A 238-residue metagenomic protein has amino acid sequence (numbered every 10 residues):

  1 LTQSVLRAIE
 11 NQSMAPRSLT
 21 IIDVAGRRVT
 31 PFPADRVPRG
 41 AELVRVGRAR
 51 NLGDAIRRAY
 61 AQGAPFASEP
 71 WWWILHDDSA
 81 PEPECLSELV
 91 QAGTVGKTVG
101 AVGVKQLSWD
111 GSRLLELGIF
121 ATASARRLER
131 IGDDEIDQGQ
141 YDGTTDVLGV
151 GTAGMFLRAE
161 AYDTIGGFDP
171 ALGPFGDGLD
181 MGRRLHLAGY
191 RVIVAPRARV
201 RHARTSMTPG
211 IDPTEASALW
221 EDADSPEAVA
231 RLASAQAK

Functional and structural regions predicted by a protein language model:
R7-P16: Short, acidic, metal-binding catalytic loop of nucleotide-sugar glycosyltransferases
D23-F32: A conserved acidic beta->alpha catalytic loop
V46-P65: Glycine-rich, basic loop-to-helix element that forms the pyrophosphate-binding segment of sugar-nucleotide handling
S68-A80: Short beta-strand-to-loop acidic/aromatic patch adjacent to the donor-nucleotide binding site
P83-A121: Conserved donor NDP-sugar-binding/catalytic core segment of glycosyltransferases
T122-V147: Short, flexible, basic/aromatic active-site loop/helix in glycosyltransferases
L148-G166, A171-R199: A short, conserved alpha-helix in the catalytic core of glycosyltransferases
L187-K238: Active-site-adjacent helix/loop segment of glycosyltransferases that harbors family-specific signature motifs
